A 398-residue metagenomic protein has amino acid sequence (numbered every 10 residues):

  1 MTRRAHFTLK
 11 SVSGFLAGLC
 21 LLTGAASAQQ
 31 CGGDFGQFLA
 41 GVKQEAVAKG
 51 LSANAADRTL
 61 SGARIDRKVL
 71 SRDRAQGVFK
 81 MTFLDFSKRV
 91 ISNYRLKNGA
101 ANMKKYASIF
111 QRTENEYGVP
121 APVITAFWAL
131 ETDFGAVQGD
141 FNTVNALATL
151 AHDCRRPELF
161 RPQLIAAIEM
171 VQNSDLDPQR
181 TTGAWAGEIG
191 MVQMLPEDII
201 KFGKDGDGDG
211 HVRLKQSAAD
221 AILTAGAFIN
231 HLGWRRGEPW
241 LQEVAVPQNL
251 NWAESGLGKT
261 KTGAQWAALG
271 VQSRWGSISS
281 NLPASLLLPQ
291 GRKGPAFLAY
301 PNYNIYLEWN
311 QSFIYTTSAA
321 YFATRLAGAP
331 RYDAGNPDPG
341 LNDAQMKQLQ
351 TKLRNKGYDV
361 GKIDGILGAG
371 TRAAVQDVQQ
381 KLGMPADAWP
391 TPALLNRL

Functional and structural regions predicted by a protein language model:
M1-T8: N-terminal secretory signal peptides that target proteins for export/translocation
S11-G24: Bacterial N-terminal signal peptides
A25-Q30: Boundary at the C-terminal end of the N-terminal hydrophobic targeting segment
G32, L51-L282, G294-F297, I305-A323 (+3 more regions): Catalytic glycan-binding domains that act on GlcNAc-containing polysaccharides
F35, L39-G41: C-terminal alpha-helical interaction appendages
A46: Intrinsically disordered, low-complexity polar regions and short flexible loop motifs
P339-M346, R354-L398: Short acidic, glycine/serine/threonine-rich helix-capping segments at coil-helix boundaries
